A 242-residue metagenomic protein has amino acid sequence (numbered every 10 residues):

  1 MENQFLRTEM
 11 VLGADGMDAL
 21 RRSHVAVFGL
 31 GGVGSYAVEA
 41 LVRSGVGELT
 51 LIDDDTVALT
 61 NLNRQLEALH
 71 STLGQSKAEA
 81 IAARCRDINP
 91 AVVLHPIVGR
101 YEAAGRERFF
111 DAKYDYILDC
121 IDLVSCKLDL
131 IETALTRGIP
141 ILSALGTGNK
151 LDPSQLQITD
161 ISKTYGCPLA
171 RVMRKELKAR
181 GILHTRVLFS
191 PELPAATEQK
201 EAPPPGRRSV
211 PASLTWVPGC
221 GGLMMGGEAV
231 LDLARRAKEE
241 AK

Functional and structural regions predicted by a protein language model:
M1-A26: N-terminal charged helix/coil linker that caps or initiates catalytic domains
E2, F110-K113, I121, S125-C126 (+5 more regions): Glycine-rich phosphate/adenylate-binding loop
V27-G29, I52: Conserved N-terminal Rossmann-fold NAD(P)-binding element of oxidoreductases
V33-G34: Hydrophobic/small residue at the entry helix of a nucleotide-binding pocket
V46, L51-N89: Glycine-rich phosphate-binding loop and adjoining beta1-alpha1-beta2 segment of Rossmann-like nucleotide-binding folds
I97-R106: Conserved SAM/SAH-binding loop
